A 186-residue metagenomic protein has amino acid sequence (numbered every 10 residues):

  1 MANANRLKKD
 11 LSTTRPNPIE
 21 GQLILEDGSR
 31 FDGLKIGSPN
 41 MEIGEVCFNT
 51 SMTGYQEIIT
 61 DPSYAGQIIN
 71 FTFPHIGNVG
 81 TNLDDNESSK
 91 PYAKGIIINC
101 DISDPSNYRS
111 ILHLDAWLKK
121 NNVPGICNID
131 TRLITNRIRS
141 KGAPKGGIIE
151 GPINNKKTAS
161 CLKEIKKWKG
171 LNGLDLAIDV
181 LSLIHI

Functional and structural regions predicted by a protein language model:
M1-N17: Basic/polar N-terminal segments that are highly enriched at the extreme N-terminus, encompassing both cleavable
D10, P18, I24-C161: Feature captures the catalytic cores and cofactor-binding loops of soluble hydro-lyases/lyases that act on carboxylate
T158-A159, G170, L174: Domain-wide signal for the mature, well-folded portions of proteins, strongly enriched in nucleus-encoded organellar
I184-I186: Conserved small/polar residues in nucleotide/adenosyl-binding loops
